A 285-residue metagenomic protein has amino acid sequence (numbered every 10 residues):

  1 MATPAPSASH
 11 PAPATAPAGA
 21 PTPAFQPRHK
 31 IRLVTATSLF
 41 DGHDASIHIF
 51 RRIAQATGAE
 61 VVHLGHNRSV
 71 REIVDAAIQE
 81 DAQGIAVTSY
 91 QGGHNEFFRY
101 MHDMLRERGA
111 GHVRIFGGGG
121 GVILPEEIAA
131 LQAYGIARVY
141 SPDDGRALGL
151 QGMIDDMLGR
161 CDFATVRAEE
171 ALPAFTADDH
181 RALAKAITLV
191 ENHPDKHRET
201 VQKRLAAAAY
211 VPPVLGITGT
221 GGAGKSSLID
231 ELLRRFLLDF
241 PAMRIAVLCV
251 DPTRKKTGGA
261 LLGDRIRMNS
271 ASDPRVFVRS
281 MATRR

Functional and structural regions predicted by a protein language model:
M1-P4, P17, P21-I31: Non-catalytic signal-transmission and effector/linker regions of two-component phosphorelay proteins
A5-P6, L150-P213: Extreme N-terminal, non-catalytic leader segments that precede Walker-type/kinase nucleotide-binding cores
P27-L33, Y210-P213: A short, charged/proline- and glycine-enriched loop that marks the coil->beta-strand transition at the N-terminal
F40, I47-T57, V61-G152: Cofactor-cradling patches in redox/metallo enzymes
D41, T220-A223: ATP-binding Walker
E191-P212, A223, I229-R285: Nucleotide-state-sensitive switch-loop elements of NTP-binding domains
L215-I217: Hydrophobic anchor at the beta1->P-loop junction of P-loop NTPases
